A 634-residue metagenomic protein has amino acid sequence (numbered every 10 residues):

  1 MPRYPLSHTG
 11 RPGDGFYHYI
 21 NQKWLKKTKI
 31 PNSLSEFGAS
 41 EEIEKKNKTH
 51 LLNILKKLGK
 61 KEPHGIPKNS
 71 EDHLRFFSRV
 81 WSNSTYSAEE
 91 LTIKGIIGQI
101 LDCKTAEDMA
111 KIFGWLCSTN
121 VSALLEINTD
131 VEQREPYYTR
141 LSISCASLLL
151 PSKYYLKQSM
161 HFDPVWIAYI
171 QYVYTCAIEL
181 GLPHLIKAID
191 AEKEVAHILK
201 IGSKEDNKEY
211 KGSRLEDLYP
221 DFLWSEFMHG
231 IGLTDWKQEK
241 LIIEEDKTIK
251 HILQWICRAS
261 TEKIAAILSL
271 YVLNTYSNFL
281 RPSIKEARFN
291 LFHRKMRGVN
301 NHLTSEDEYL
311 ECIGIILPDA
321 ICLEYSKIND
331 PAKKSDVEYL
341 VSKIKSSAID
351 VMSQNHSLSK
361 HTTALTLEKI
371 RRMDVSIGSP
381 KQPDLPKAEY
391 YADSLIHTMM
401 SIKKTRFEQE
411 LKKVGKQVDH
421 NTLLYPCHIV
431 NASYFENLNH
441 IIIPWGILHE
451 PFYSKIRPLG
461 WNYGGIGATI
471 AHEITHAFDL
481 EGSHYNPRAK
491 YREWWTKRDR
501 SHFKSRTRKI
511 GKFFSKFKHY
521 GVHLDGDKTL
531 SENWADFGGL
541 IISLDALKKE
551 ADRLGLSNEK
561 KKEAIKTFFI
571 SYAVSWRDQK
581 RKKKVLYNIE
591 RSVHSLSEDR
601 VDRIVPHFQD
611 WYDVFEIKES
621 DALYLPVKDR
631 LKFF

Functional and structural regions predicted by a protein language model:
M1-T49: Extracellular/luminal recognition modules and glycoprotein regions
P5-K26, S159-A177, L530, F537-I542: Hydrophobic/aromatic-rich, well-ordered segments within soluble, folded domains that form packed cores
G10-G13, V121, R134-Y137, P426-I429 (+1 more regions): Short, well-ordered loop/turn elements at secondary-structure boundaries
I20, T28, I143-C145, W445: Pocket-edge structural micro-motifs
N21, S269-V272, E368-R371: Short amphipathic alpha-helical surface patches that mediate protein-protein
K27-T28, P151-K153, P451-Y453: Short helix/loop capping segments that flank catalytic or ligand/cofactor-binding pockets
E44, A188, E194-I198, E209-S225 (+5 more regions): Intrinsically disordered, low-complexity linker/terminal regions across diverse proteins
H50-I344, P380: Noncatalytic, helix-rich "gating/capping" subdomain that lines the substrate-entry/channel surface of large enzyme
